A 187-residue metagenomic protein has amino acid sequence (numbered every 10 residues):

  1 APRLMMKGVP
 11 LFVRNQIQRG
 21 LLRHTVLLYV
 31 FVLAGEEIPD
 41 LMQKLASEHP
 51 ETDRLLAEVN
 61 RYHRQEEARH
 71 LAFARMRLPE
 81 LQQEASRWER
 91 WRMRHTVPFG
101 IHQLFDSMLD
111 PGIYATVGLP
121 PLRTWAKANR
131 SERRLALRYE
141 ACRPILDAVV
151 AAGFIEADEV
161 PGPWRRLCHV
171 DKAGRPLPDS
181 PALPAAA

Functional and structural regions predicted by a protein language model:
A1-A187: Non-heme di-metal
